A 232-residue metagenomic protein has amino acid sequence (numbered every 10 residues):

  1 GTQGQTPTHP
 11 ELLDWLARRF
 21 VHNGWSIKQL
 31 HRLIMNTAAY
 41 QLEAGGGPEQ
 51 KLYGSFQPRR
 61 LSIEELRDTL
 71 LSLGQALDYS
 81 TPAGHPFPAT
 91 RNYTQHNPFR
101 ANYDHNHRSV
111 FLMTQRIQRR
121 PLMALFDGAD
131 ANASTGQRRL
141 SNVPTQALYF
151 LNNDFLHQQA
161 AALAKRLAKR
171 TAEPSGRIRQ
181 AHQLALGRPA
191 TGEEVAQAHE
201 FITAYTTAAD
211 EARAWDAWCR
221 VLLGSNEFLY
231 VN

Functional and structural regions predicted by a protein language model:
G1-D104, A129, A133-R138, L151 (+2 more regions): Primarily short, surface-exposed interaction patches in extracytoplasmic proteins
R108-V110, T114-I117, P121-Q146: Active-site beta-strand/loop architecture of penicillin-binding DD-peptidases
W218: Globin-like tetrapyrrole-binding proteins
V221: Active-site alpha-helix of zinc metalloproteases
F228: Terminal recognition/anchoring or ligand-binding modules at protein termini
